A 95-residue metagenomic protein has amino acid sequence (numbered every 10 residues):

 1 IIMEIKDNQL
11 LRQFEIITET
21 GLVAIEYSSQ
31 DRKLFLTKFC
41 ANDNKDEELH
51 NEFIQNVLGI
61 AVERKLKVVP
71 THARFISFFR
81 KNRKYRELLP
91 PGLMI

Functional and structural regions predicted by a protein language model:
I1-I2: Short, Lys/Arg-enriched N-terminal segments with co-localized hydrophobic residues within the first ~10-30 amino acids
D7-Q9, S29: Generic beta-strand structural signal
R12-G21: Conserved beta-hairpin
G21-D43: A short, structured beta-strand/loop element
N42-K45, K67: Glycine-/small-residue-rich active-site loops that bind phosphorylated ligands and cofactors
N44-G59: Conserved acetyl-CoA-binding loop-helix of GNAT-fold acetyltransferases
I60, R64-I95: C-terminal structural segments of small proteins and small subunits
